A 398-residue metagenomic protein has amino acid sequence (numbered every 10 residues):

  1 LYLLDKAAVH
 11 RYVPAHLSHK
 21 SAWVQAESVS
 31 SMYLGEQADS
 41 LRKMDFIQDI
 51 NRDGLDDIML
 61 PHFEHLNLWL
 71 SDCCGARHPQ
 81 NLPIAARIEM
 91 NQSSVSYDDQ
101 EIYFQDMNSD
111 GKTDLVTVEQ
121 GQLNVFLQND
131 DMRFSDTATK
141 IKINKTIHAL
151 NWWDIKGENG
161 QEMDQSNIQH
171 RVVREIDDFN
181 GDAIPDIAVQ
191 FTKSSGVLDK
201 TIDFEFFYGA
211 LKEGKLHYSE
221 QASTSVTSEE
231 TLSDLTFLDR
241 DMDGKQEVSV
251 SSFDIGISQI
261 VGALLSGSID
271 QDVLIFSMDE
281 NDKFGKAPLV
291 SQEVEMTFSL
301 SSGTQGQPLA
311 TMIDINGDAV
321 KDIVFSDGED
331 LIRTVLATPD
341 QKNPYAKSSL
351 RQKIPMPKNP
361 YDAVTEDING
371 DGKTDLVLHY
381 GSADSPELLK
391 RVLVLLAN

Functional and structural regions predicted by a protein language model:
L1-N398: Beta-propeller-forming repeat regions
